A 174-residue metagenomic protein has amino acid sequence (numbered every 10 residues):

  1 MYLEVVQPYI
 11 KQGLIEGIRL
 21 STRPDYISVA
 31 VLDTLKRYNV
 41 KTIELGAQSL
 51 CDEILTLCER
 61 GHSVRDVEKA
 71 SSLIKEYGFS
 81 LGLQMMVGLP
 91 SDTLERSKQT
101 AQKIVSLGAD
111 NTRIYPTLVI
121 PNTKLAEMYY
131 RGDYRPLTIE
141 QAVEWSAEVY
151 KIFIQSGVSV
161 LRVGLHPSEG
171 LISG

Functional and structural regions predicted by a protein language model:
M1-I114, P121-E140: Conserved non-cysteine loop/helix-boundary elements of the Radical SAM core domain that shape
T22, P116, R162-H166: A general secondary-structure junction signal
K124, R131-G174: Auxiliary Fe-S-binding modules of radical SAM enzymes
